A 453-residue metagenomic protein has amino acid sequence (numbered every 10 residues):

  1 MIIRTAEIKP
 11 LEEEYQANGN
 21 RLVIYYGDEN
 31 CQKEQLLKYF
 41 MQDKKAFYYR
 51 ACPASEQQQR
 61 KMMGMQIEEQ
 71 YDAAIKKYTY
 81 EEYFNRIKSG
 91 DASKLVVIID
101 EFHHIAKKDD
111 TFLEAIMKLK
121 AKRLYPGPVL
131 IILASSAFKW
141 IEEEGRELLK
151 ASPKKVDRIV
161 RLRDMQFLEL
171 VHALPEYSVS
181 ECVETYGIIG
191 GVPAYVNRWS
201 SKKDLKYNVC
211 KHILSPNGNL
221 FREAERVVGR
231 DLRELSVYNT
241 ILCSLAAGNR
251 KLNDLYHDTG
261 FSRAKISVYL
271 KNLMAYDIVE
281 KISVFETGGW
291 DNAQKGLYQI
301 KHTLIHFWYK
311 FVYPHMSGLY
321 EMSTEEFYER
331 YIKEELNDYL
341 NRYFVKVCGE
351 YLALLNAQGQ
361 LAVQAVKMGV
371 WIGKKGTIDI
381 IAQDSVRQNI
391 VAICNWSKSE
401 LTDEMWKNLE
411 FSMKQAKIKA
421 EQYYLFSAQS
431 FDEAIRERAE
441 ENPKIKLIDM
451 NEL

Functional and structural regions predicted by a protein language model:
M1-L11: N-terminal pre-P-loop "Q-motif" helix
V23-N30, H104-K108, F112, K118-L149: Sensor-1/coupling segment of RecA-like P-loop NTPase cores
Q42-Y49, P53, Q57-I75, K88: Conserved NTP-binding/hydrolysis module of P-loop NTPases
D72-K108, A115, L119-L130, S152: Mid-core helix/loop region of P-loop NTP-binding domains shared across ATPases and GTPases
I141-V237: Interdomain motor-coupling "hinge/lid" segment immediately C-terminal to the ATP-binding subdomain of NTP-driven enzymes
S201, Y207-K375: Accessory nucleic acid-recognition modules appended to NTPase machines
L352, I378-T402, L409, Y423: Conserved catalytic cores of phosphodiester-cleaving nucleases, focusing on short active-site segments
Y424-L453: Domain-level recognition of nuclease-like catalytic cores that cleave nucleotide substrates
